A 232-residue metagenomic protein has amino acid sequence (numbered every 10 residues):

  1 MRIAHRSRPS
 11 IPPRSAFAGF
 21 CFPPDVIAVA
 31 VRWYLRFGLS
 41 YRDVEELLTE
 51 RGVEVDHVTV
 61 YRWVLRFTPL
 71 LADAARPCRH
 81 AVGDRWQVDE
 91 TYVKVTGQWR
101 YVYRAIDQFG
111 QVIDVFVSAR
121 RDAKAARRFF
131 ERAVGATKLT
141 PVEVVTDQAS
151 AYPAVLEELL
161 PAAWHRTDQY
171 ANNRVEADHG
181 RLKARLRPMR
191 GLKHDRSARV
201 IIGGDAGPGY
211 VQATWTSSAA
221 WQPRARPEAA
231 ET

Functional and structural regions predicted by a protein language model:
M1-C21: Basic, low-complexity segments
I3, R62-D84: Short, basic alpha-helical nucleic acid-contact segments in DNA-binding proteins and DNA transaction factors
A30, V44, V60, D89 (+7 more regions): Mobile genetic element proteins and their domesticated derivatives, centered on retroelements and DNA transposons
G38, T96-V112, D122, F130-A133: Short conserved beta-strand segments at catalytic cores or DNA/RNA-binding microdomains of nucleic-acid binding
S40-V53: DNA-recognition alpha helix
R66, V115-T137: Active-site beta-loop-alpha junctions of metal-dependent nucleic acid enzymes, especially the RNase H-like/DDE
V82-V95: Two-metal-ion RNase H-like nuclease active-site motif
P188, R199-T232: C-terminal domain-tail junction helix/linker
